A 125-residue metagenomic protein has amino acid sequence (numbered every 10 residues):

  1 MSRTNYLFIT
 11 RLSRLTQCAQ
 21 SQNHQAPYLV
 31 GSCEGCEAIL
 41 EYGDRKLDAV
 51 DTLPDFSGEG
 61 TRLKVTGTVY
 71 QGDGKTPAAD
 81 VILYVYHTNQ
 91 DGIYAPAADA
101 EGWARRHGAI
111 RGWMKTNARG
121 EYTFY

Functional and structural regions predicted by a protein language model:
M1-H24: Bacterial Sec-dependent N-terminal signal peptides
Q22-Y125: Beta-strand-dominated extracellular/periplasmic modules and repeats in secreted or surface-exposed proteins
